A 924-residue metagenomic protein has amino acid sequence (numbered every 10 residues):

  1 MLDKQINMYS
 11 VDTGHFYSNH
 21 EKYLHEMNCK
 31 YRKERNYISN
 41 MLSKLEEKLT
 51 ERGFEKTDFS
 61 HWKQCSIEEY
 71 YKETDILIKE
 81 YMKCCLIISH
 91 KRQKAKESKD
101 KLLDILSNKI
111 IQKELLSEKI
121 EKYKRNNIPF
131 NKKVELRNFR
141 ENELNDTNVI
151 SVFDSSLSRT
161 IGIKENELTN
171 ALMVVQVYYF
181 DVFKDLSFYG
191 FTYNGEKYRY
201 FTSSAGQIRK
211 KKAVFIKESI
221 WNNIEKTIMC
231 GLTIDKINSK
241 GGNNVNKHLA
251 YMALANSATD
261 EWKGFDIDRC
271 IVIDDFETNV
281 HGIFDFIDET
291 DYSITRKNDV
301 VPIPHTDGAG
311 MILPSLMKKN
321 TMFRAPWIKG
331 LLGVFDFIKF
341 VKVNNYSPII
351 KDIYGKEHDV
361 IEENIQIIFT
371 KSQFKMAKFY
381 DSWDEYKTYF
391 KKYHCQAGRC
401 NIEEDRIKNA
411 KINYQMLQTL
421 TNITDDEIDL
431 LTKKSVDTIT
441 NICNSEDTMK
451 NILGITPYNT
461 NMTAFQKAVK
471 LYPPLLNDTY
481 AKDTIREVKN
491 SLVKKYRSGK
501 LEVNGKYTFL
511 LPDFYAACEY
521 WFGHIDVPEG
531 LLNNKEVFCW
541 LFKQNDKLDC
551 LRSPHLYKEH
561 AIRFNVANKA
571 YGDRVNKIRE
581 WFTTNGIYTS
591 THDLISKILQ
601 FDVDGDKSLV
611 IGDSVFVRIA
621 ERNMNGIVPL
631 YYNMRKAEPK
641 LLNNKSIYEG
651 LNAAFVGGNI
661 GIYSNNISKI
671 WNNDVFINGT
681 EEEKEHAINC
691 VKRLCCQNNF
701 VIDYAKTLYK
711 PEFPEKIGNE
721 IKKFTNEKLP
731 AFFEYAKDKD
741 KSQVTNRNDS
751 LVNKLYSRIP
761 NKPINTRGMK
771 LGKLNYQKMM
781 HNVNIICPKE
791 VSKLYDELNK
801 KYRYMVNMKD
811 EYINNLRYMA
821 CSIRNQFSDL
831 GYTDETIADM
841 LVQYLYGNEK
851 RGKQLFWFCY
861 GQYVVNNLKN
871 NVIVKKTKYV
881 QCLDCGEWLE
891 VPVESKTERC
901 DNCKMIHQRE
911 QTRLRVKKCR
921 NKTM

Functional and structural regions predicted by a protein language model:
M1-K597, F616-R618, A637-K875: Conserved small-residue
C518, K558-E559, I611, T897-E898 (+1 more regions): Residues in flexible loops and secondary-structure boundaries
K597-L599, V610-G626: Short active-site loop/helix that positions an aromatic residue
K607: Duplex nucleic acid-engaging cores and interfaces of nucleic-acid transaction enzymes
N623-N643: Short, conserved aromatic-histidine micro-motifs
K875-M924: BZIP DNA-binding basic region
